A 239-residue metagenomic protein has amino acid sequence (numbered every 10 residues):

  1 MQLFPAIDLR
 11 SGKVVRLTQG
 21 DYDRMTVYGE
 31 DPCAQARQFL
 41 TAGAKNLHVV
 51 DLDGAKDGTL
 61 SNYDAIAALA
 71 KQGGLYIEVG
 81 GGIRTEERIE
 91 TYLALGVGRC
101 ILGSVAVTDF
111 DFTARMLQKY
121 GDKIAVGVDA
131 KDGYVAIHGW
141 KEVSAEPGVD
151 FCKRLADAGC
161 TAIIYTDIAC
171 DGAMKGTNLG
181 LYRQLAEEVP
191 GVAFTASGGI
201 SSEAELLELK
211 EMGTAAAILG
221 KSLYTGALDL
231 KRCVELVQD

Functional and structural regions predicted by a protein language model:
D8, F39, L47, Y92 (+4 more regions): Conserved, mostly hydrophobic/aromatic
S11-G12, Q19-D23, E90-L93, V97-D171: Conserved anion-binding
N46-D64, S104, Y165-K175: Glycine-rich, proline-tolerant flexible connector loops at the mouths of alpha/beta enzymes
H48-D51, E78, I101-L102, A125 (+2 more regions): Conserved beta-strand positions in the central sheet of alpha/beta enzyme cores
D53, G58-Q118: Glycine/small-residue-rich loop that forms an oxyanion/phosphate-binding "nest" at active or ligand-binding sites
L60-A67, K141-D150, K175-Q184: Charged helix-capping and loop-helix junction motifs
G73, I77-R99, G180-A216: Catalytic cores of alpha/beta
I83, A94-F112, D167-C170, G198-S202 (+1 more regions): Glycine-rich phosphate-binding active-site loops on the catalytic face of alpha/beta enzymes
